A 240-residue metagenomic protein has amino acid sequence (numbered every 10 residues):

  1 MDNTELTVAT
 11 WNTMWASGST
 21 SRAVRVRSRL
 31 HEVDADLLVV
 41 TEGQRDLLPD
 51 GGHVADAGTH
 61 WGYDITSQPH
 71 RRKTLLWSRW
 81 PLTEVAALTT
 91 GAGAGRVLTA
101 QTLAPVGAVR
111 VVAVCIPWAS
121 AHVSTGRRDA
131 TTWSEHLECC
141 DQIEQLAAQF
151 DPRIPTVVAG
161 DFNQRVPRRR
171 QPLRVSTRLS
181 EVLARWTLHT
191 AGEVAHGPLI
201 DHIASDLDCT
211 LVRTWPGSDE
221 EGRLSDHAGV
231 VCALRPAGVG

Functional and structural regions predicted by a protein language model:
E5-A16, A108-D129: Active-site-proximal beta-strand elements of phosphoester/diester hydrolases
T7-T13, V26-P49, V111, Q142-R170 (+2 more regions): Active-site beta-strand/loop signature of hydrolases that rely on acidic residues for catalysis
M14-A16, Q44-D46, L82, I116-A119 (+2 more regions): Short, solvent-exposed loop/turn segments at secondary-structure junctions
G18-R25, A92-G93, T131-Q142, L224: Soluble or luminal CAZymes and related metallo-dependent hydrolases
H31, L37, E42-W118, G217 (+1 more regions): Structured beta-strand-rich core segments of catalytic domains in phosphoester-bond hydrolases
S67, A130-E138, R185, H189-T190: A short acidic, glycine-rich active-site loop that binds or catalyzes chemistry on phosphate/adenosine moieties
V85-T90, I116-C139, V166: Surface-exposed cleft-lining segments at the edges of enzyme active sites
A87, Q149-P155, Q164-G240: Metal-dependent phosphoester-hydrolase catalytic domains
